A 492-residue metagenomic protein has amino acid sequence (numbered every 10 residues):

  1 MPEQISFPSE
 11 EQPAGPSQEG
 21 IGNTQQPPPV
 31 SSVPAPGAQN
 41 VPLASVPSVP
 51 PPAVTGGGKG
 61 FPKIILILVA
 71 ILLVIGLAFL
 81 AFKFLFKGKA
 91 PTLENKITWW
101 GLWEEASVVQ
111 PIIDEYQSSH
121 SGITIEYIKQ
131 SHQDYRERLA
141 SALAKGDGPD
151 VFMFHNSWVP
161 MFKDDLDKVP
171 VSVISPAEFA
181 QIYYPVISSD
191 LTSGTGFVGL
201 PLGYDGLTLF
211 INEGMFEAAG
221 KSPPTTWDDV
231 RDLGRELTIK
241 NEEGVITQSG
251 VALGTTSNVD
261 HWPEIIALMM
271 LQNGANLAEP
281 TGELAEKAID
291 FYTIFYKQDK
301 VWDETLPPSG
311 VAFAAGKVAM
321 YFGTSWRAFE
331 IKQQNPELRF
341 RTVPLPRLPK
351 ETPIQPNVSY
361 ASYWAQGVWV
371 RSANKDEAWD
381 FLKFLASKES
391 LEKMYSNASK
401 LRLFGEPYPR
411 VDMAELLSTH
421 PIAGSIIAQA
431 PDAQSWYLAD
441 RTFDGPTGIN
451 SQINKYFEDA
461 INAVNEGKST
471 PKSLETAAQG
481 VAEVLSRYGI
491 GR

Functional and structural regions predicted by a protein language model:
M1-A53: N-terminal targeting leaders characterized by basic, low-complexity, disordered sequences that direct proteins
V54, T192-G194, P421-G480: C-terminal capping/gating helix-and-loop segments adjacent to ligand/active sites or protein-protein/ligand interfaces
K87-T92, W326-F329, L348, W364 (+2 more regions): Mature extracytoplasmic/periplasmic domains
L93-E104, I123-I128, V151, V251: Short, well-ordered beta-strand elements
E115, S119-V186, G214-T225, A319-M320 (+3 more regions): Extracytoplasmic "Venus flytrap"/periplasmic binding protein-like
T124-E126, T195, A218, D290 (+3 more regions): Extracytoplasmic/periplasmic substrate-recognition and gating elements
H155-L207, R231, T247-G250, W262-I265 (+3 more regions): Hinge/lid segment of periplasmic solute-binding proteins
L233-E236, A275-E304, L345: Glycine-centered hinge/linker elements that transmit conformational signals in sensory and ligand-binding systems
